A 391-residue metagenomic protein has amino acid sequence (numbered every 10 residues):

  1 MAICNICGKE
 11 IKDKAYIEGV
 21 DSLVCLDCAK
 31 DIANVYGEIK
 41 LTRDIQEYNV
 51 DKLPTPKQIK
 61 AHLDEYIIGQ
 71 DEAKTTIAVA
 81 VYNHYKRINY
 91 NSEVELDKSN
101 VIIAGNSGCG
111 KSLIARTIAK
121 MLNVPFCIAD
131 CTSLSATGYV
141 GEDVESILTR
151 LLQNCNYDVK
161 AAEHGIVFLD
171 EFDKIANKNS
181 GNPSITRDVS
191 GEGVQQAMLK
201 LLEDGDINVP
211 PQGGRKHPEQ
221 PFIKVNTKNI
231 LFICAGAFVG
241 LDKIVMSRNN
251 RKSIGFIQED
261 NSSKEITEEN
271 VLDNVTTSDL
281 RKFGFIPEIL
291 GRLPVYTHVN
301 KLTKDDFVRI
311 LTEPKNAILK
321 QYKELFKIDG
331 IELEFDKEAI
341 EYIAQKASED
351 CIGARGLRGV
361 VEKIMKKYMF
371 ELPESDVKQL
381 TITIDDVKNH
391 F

Functional and structural regions predicted by a protein language model:
M1-D27, N34-G69, A78-C127, T132-V140 (+1 more regions): AAA+ P-loop NTPase nucleotide-binding core of proteostasis motors
T75: An N-cap/entry alpha-helix motif that binds or orients negatively charged groups
